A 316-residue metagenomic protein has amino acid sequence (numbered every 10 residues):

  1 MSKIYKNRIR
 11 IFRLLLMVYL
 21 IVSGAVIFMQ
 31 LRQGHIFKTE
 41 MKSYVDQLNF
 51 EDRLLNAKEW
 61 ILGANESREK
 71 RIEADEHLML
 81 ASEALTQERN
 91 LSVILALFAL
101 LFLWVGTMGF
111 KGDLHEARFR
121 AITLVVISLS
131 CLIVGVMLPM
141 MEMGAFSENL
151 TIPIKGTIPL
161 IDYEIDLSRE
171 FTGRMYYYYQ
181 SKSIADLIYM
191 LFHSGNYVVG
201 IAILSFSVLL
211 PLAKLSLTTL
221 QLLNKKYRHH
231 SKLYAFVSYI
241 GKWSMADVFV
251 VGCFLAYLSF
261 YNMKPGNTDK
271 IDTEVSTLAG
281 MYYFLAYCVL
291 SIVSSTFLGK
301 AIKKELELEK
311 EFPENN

Functional and structural regions predicted by a protein language model:
S2-N316: Long C-terminal interaction/binding lobes of large macromolecular proteins
